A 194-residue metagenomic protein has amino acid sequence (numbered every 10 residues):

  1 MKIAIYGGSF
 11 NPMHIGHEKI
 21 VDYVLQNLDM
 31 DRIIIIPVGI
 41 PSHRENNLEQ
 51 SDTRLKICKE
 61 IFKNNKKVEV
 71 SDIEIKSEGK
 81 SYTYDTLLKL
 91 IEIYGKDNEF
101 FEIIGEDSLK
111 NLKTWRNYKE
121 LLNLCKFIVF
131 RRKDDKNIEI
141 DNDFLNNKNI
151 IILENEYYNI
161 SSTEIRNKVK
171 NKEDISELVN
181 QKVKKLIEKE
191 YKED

Functional and structural regions predicted by a protein language model:
M1-D194: Nucleotidyltransferase catalytic core that binds NTPs
